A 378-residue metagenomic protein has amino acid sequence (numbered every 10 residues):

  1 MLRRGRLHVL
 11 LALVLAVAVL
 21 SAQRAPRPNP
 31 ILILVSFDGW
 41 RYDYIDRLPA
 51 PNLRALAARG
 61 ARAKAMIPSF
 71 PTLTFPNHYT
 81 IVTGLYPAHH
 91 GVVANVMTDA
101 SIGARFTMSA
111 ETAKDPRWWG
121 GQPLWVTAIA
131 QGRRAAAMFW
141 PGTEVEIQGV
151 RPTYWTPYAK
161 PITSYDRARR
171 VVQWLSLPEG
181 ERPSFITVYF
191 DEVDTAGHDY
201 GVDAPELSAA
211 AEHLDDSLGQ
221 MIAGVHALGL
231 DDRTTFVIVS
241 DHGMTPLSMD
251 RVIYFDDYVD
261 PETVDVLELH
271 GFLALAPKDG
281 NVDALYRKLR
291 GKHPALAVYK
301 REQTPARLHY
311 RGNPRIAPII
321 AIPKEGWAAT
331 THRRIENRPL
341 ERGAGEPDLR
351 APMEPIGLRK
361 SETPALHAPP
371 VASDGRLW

Functional and structural regions predicted by a protein language model:
H8-A18: Bacterial N-terminal signal peptides
S21-R24, A130: Boundary at the C-terminal end of the N-terminal hydrophobic targeting segment
P28-I33, R59-A63, Q131-A136, G180-I186 (+5 more regions): Loop/turn elements at helix/coil->beta-strand transitions in domains of secreted/extracellular proteins
L34, N52, H213-F255: Metal-dependent active-site segment of extracytoplasmic phospho-/sulfohydrolases and closely related
G39-Y44, M66-P68, A110-D115, W125 (+5 more regions): Second-shell loop/turn segments in exported
D43-H90: Short, structured active-site-proximal loop/turn typified by the sulfatase FGly-forming signature C/S-X-P-X-R
L85-G201, P205, T330: His/Asp/Glu-rich, glycine-adjacent segments that coordinate divalent cations and/or stabilize oxyanion chemistry on
L267-W378: Active-site neighborhoods of enzymes that stabilize oxyanions during catalysis
